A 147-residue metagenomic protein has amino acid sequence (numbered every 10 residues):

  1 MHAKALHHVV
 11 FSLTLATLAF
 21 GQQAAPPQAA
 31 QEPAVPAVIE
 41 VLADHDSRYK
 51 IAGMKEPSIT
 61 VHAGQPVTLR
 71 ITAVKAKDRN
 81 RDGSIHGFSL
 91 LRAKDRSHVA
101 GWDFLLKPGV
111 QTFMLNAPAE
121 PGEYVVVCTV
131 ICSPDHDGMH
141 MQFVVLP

Functional and structural regions predicted by a protein language model:
M1-H7: Positively charged n-region of N-terminal signal peptides that target proteins for export
H8-A19: Bacterial N-terminal signal peptides
Q23-P147: Extracytoplasmic copper-binding redox domains, predominantly the cupredoxin/blue-copper superfamily
